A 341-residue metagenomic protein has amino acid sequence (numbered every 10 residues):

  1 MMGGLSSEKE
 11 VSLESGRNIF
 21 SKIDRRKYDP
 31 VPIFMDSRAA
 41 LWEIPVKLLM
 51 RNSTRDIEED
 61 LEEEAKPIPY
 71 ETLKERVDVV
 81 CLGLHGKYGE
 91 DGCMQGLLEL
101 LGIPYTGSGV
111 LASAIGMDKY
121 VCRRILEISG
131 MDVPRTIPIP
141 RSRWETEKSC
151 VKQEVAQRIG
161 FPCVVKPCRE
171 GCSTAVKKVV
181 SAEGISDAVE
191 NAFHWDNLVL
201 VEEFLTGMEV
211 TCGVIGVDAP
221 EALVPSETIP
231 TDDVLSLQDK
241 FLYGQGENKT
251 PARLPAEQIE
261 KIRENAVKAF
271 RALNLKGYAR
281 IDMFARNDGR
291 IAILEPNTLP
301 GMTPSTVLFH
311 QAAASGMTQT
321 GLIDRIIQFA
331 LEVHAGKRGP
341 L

Functional and structural regions predicted by a protein language model:
M1-L111, I115-M117, V121, I128 (+2 more regions): ATP-binding N-terminal substructure of ATP-dependent carboxylate-amine bond-forming enzymes
M1-M2, S6, E14, Y70 (+2 more regions): Active-site nucleotide/adenylate-binding loops and adjacent lid/helix of ATP-dependent enzymes
P30, P104-Y105, V133, C163 (+1 more regions): Hydrophobic beta-strand scaffold residues
G96-Y105, S181, S186, A314-G316: A glycine- and small-aliphatic-rich helix-loop capping segment at beta-alpha/alpha-beta transitions that lines
K177-E264, A285-A292: Phosphate-binding site of ATP-dependent enzymes
E203, G213-V214, F270-M302, A312: Conserved metal-phosphate-binding beta-hairpin within the catalytic cores of diverse ATP-dependent phosphoryl-transfer
E227-A279, V307-L341: Active-site "cap" helix and flanking loop/linker of ATP-utilizing ligase/carboxylase catalytic domains
